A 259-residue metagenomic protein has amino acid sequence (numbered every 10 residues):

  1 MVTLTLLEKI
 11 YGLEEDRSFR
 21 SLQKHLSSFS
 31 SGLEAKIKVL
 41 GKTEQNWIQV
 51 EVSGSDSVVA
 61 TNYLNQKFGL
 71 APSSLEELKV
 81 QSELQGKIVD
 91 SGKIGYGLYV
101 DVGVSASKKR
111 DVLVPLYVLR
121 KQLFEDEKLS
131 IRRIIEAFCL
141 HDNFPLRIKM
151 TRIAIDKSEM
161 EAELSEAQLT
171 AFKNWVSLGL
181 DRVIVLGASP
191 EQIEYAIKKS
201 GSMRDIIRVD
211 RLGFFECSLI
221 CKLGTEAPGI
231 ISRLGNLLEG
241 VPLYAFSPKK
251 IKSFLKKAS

Functional and structural regions predicted by a protein language model:
M1-F68, I131-S259: OB-fold/S1-family RNA-binding modules
W47-S53, S57-C139, N143-T151: S1/OB-fold single-stranded RNA-binding interface
